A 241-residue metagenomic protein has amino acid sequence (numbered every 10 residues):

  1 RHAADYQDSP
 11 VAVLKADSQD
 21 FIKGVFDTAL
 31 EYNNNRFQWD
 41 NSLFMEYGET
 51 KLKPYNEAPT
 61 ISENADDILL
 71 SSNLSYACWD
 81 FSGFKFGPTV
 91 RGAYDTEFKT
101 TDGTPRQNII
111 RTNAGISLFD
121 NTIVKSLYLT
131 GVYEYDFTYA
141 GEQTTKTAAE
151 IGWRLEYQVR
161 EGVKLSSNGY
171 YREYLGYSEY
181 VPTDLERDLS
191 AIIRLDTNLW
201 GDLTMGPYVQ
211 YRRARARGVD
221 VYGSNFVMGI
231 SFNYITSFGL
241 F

Functional and structural regions predicted by a protein language model:
R1-Y6, N34-R36, M45-K51, G92-T100 (+4 more regions): Transmembrane beta-strands of outer-membrane beta-barrel pores
H2-K23, K53-T60: Surface-exposed strand-loop-strand hairpins of Gram-negative outer-membrane beta-barrel proteins
I22-T28, I68-S72, N108-A114, T147-W153 (+2 more regions): Hydrophobic, lipid-facing positions within transmembrane beta-strands of outer-membrane proteins
E31-D40, A77-G87, F119-Y128, Q158-S167 (+2 more regions): Short loop/turn motifs that connect adjacent beta-strands in outer-membrane beta-barrel proteins
W39-L43, L70, F84-G92, K125-G131 (+5 more regions): Transmembrane beta-strands of outer-membrane beta-barrel proteins
T50-G152: Outer-membrane pore/translocation modules
T130-N198: Outer-membrane beta-barrel transmembrane domain signature
E186-F241: Predominantly the C-terminal beta-signal and adjacent terminal strand-loop region of outer-membrane beta-barrel
